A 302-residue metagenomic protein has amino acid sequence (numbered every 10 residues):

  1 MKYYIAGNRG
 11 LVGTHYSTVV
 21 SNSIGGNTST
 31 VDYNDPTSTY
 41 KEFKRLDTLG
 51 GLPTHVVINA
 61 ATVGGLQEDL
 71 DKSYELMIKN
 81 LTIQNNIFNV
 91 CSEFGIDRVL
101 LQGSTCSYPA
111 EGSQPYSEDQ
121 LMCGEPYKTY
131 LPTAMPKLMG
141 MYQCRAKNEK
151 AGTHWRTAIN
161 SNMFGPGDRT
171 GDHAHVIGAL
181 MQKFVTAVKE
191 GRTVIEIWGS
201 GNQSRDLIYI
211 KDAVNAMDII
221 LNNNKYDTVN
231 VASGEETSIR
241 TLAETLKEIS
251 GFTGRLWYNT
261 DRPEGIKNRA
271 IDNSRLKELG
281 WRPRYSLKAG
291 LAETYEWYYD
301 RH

Functional and structural regions predicted by a protein language model:
A6, V56-A60, V99-T105, A158-N160: SDR active-site strand-loop-helix element
G7-G10, Y16-T18, L180, T186-H302: C-terminal substrate-binding subdomain of Rossmann-fold SDR/epimerase-dehydratase oxidoreductases
S21-E42: Adenosine-cofactor binding site in Rossmann-like domains, unifying the SAM/SAH pocket of S-adenosylmethionine-dependent
T37-N80, E93: NAD(P)H-binding glycine-rich loop region in Rossmannoid oxidoreductase-like domains and their noncatalytic homologs
M77-L81, T129-M141, G171-G178, D206-L207 (+1 more regions): Short-chain dehydrogenase/reductase
N85-Y130, R156: Conserved Rossmann-fold NAD(P)-dependent oxidoreductase catalytic core, especially the SDR/UDP-sugar
G103-S104, M141-P166, K189-E196: Conserved beta-loop-beta element that borders a ligand/cofactor-binding pocket
S107-P109, P132, R156-A179, Q203-S204: Flexible, glycine-rich beta-alpha linker
